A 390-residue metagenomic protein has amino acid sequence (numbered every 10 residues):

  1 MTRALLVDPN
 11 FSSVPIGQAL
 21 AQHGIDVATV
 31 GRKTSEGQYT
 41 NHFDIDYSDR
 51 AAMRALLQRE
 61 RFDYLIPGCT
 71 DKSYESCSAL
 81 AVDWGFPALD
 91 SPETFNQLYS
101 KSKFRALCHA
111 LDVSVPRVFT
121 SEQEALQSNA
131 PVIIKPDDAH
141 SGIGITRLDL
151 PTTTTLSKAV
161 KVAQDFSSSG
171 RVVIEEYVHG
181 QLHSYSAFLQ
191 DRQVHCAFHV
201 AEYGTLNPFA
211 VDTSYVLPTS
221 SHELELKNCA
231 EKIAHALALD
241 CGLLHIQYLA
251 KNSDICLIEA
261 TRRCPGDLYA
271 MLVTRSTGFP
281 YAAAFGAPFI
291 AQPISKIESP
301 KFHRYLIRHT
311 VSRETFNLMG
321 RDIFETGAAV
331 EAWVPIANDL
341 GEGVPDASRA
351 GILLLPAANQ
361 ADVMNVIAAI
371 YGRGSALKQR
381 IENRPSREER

Functional and structural regions predicted by a protein language model:
M1-T94, S295, A358-P385, E389: ATP-binding N-terminal substructure of ATP-dependent carboxylate-amine bond-forming enzymes
A4-V7, D26-R32, V118-T120, V132-I133 (+2 more regions): Short, hydrophobic beta-strand segments that form beta-sheet elements in well-ordered domains
V82-P151: A conserved helix-loop-beta module that forms one wall/lid of the active-site cleft in ATP-utilizing catalytic domains
A110, G286-R390: Peripheral (often C-terminal) accessory segments that flank ATP-dependent C-N-forming ligase machineries
S114-P116, I133-I134, I145-G180, H199 (+3 more regions): Conserved ATP-binding module of the ATP-grasp superfamily
I145-P151, F188-Q190, V216-L217, L355: Short beta-strand-to-turn element immediately C-terminal to the catalytic PLP-Schiff-base lysine in fold type I
E176-L239, L243, A250, T261-F289: ATP-dependent carboxylate/phosphate-activation module, predominantly the ATP-grasp catalytic core and closely related
D254-C256: Conserved protein kinase catalytic/activation segment
